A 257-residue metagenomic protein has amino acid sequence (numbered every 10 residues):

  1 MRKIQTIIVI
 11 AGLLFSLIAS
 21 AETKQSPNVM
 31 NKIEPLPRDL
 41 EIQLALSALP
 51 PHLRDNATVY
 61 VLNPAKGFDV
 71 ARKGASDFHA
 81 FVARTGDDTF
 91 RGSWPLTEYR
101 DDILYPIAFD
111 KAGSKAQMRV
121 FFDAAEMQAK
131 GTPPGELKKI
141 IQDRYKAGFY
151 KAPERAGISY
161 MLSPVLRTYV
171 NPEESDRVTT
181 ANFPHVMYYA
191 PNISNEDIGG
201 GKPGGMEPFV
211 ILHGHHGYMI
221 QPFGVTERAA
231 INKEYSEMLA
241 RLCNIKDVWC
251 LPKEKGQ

Functional and structural regions predicted by a protein language model:
M1-I8: Bacterial N-terminal signal peptides that target proteins for export
I8-S16: Bacterial N-terminal signal peptides
A19-T23: Boundary at the C-terminal end of the N-terminal hydrophobic targeting segment
K24-Q257: Primary mode marks residue(s) on the alpha4-beta5-alpha5 output face of response regulator receiver
